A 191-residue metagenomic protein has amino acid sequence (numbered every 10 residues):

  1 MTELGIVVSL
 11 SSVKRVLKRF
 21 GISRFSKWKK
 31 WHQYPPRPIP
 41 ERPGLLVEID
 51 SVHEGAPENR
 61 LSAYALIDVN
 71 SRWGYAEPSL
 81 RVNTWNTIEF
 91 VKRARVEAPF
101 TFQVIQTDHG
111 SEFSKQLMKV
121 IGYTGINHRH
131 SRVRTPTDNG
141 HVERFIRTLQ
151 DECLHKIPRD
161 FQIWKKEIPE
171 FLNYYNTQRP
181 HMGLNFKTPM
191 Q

Functional and structural regions predicted by a protein language model:
M1, V13, D50, R72 (+3 more regions): Short, conserved catalytic/metal-binding motifs centered on acidic residues
M1-V47, T135, T188-M190: Basic, flexible linker segments flanking DNA-binding modules in nucleic acid-interacting mobile-element proteins
E48-Y75: An active-site-proximal beta-strand-loop segment
R72-E77, R129-S131, H155: Short small-residue beta-strand/loop micro-motif enriched in glycine and branched aliphatics
A76-F100, V104: Active-site beta-loop-alpha junctions of metal-dependent nucleic acid enzymes, especially the RNase H-like/DDE
F100-K115, R134, F186-M190: Acidic/histidine-rich, metal-coordinating catalytic segments
V104-H109, Y123-H141, I157-F161: RNase H-like polynucleotidyl transferase catalytic core
K115, G122-T124, R147-Q191: C-terminal domain-tail junction helix/linker
